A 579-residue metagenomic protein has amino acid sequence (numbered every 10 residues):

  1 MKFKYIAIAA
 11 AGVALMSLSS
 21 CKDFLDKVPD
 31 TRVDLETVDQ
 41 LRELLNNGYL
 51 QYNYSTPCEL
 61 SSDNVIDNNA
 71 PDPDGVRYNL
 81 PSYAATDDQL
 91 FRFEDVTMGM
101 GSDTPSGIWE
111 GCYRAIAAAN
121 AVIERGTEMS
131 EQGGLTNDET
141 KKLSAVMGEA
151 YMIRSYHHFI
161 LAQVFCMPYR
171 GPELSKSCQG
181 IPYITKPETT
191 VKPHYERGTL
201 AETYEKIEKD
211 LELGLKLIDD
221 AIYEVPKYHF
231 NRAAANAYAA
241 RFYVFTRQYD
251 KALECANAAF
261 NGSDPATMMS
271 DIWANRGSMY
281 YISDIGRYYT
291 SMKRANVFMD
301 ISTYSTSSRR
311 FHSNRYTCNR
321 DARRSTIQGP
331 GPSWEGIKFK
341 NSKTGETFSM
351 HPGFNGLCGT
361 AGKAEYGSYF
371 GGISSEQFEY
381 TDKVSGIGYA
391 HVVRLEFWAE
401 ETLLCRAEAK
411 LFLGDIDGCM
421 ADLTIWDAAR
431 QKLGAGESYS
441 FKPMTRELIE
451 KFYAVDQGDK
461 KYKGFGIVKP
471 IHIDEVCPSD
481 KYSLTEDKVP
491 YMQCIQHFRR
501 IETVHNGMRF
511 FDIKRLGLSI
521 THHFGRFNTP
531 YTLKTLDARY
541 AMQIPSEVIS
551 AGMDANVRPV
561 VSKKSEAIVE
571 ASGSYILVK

Functional and structural regions predicted by a protein language model:
M1-S20: Sec-dependent bacterial lipoprotein signal peptides
C21-G75, Y316-K338, G517-K579: Membrane-proximal, proline-rich intrinsically disordered regions
K22, R232-I272, N556, V561-V578: Aromatic-residue-lined binding/catalytic grooves and analogous aromatic/hydrophobic interfacial grooves in multimeric
A85-C166, G198, L215-D220, I387-R394 (+3 more regions): Conserved, well-structured interaction surfaces
I116-A119, Y204, L211, A256 (+2 more regions): Inward-facing hydrophobic residues that define packing positions of alpha-helical scaffold repeats
L253-E400, L433-Y482, E502, M508 (+3 more regions): Hydrophobic-face positions in mid-chain alpha helices that act as interaction patches
